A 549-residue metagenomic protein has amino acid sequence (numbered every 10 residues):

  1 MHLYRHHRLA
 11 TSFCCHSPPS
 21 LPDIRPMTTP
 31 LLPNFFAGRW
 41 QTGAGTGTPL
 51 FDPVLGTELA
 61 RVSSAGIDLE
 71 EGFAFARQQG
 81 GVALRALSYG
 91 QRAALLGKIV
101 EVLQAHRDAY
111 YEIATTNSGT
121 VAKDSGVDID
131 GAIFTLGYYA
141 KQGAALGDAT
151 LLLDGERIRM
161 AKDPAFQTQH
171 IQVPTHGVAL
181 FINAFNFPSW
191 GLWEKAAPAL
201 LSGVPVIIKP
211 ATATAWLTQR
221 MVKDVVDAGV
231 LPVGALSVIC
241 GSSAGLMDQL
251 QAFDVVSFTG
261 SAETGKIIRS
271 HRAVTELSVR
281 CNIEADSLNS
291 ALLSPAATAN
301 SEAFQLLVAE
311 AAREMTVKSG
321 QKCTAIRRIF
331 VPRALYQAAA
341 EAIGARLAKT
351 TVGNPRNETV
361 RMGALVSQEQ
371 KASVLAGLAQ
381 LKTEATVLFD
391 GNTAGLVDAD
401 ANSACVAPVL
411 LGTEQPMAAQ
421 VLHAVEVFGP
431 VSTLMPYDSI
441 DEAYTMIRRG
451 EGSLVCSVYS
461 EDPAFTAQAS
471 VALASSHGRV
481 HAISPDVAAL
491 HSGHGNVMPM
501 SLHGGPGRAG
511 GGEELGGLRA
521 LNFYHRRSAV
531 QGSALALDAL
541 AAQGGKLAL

Functional and structural regions predicted by a protein language model:
C14-C15: Cysteine-centered motifs
L21-P164, K349, V366: N-terminal Rossmann-like NAD(P)+-binding subdomain of aldehyde/semialdehyde dehydrogenases
R25, L55-R61, V230-V233, A252-F253 (+3 more regions): Conserved C-terminal structural/oligomerization subdomain of aldehyde/semialdehyde dehydrogenase
G56, R92, A114, G203 (+7 more regions): Residue-level signal for inorganic ion chemistry
E58-S64, G80-R85, M160, L180-F181 (+6 more regions): Short, well-ordered beta-strand elements within core beta-sheets of diverse protein domains
G80, L84, V100-R107, Y111 (+16 more regions): Structural signal for hydrophobic packing residues in well-ordered secondary-structure cores of soluble enzyme domains
D148-Q305, Y437, L490, G512: Rossmann-like NAD(P) dinucleotide-binding subdomain of oxidoreductase/dehydrogenase enzymes
A228-G229, V255, T264-M417, I440-D441 (+3 more regions): ALDH superfamily catalytic-core signature
